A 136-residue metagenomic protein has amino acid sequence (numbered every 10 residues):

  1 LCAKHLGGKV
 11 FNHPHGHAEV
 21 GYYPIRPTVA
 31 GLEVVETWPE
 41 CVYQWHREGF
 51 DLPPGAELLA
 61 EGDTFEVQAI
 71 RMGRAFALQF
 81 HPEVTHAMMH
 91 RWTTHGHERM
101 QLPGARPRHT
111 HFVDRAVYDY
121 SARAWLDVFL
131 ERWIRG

Functional and structural regions predicted by a protein language model:
L1-G31: Cysteine-nucleophile active-site neighborhood
R26-G136: Amide-donor transfer/coupling interface in amidating biosynthetic enzymes
